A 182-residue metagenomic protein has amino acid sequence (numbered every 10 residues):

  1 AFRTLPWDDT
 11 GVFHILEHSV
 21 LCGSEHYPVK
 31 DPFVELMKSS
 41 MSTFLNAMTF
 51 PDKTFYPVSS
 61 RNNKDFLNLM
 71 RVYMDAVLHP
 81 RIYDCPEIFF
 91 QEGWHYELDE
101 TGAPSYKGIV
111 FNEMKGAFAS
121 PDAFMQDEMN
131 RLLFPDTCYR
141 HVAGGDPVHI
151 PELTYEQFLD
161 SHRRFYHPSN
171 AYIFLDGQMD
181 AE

Functional and structural regions predicted by a protein language model:
R3-L5, S19-E182: Charge-rich, well-structured scaffold segments of protease-associated domains
T10-C22: Active-site recognition of the HExxH zinc-binding catalytic motif
